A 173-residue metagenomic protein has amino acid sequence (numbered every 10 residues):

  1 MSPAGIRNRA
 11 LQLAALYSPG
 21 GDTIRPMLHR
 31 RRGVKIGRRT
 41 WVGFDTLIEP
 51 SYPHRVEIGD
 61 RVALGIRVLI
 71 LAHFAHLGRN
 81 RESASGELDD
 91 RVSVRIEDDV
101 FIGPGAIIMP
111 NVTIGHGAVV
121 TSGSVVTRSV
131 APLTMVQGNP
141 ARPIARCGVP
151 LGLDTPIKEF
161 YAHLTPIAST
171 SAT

Functional and structural regions predicted by a protein language model:
M1-G33, R39, R61, F74-L77 (+3 more regions): Terminal amphipathic alpha-helical/low-complexity segments used for targeting or macromolecular assembly
R25-M27, G43-T113, N139-P140, R146-V149 (+1 more regions): Flexible, glycine/small-residue-enriched loop-and-beta-strand segment within the central core of proteins
V34-I36, I96, I114, V130: Hydrophobic beta-strand core residues of beta-sandwich domains
G59-G65, G117, T121-G123, L133: Outer-envelope exported proteins of Gram-negative bacteria
A72, T121, T127-R128, I144-R146: Conserved acidic donor-binding loop of glycosyltransferase catalytic domains
P104-R128: Beta-rich strand-turn-strand
V136: Conserved active-site beta-strand element of glycosyltransferases/polysaccharide synthases
